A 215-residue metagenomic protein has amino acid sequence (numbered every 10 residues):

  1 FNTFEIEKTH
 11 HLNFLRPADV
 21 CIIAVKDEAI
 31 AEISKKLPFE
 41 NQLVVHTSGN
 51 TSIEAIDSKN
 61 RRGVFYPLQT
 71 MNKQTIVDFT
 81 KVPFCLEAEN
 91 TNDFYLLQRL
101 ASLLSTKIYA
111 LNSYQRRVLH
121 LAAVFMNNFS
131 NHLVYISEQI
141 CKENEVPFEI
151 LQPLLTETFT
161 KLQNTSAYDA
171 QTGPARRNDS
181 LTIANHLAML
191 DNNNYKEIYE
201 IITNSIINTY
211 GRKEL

Functional and structural regions predicted by a protein language model:
F1-F4, R61, I76-L121, M126-Q163: Internal alpha-helical scaffold of NAD(P)-dependent oxidoreductase catalytic cores
F1-V77: Rossmann-like NAD(P)(H) cofactor-binding subdomain of soluble oxidoreductases
T9, A24-D27, F65, T91 (+7 more regions): Electropositive phosphate-/nucleotide-binding environments in soluble metabolic enzymes
A18, I30, F94-L97, L119-A122 (+6 more regions): A general structural signal for well-ordered alpha-helical segments in protein cores
I22-I23, L86, P174: Glycine- and other small-residue-rich loops at beta-strand/loop junctions that grip anionic moieties
G49-T51, Q69, N90, L155-F159 (+1 more regions): Glycine-rich beta-alpha junction loops
T158-L215: Interdomain hinge/lid region at the active-site interface of Rossmann-like NAD(P)-dependent oxidoreductases
